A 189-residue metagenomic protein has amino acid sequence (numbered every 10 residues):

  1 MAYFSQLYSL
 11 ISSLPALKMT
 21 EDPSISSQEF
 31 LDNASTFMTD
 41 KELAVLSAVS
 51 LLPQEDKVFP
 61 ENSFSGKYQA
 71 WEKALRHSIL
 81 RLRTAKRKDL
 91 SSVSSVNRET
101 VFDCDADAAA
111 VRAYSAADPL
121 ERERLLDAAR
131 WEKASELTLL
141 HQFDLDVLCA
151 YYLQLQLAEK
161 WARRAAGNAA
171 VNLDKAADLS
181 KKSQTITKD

Functional and structural regions predicted by a protein language model:
M1-D189: Extended alpha-helical surfaces
